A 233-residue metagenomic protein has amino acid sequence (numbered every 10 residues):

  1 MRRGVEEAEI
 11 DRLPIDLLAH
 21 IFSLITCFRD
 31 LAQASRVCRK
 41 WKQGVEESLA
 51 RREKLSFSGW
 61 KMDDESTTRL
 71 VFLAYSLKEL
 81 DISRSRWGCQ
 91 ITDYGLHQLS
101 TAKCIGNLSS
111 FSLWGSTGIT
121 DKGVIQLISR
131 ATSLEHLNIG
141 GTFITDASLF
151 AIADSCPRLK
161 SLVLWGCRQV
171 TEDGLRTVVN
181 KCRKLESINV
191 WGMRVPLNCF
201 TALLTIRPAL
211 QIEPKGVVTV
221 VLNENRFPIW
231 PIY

Functional and structural regions predicted by a protein language model:
M1-D93: N-terminal adaptor-interaction module of cullin-RING ubiquitin ligase components
M1-G4, L17, G44-V45, D64-E65 (+7 more regions): C-terminal capping region of solenoid repeat domains
F22, T26-R29, S100, I128-A131: Intrinsically disordered, low-complexity regulatory regions of eukaryotic transcription factors
I25, G59, R84, G115 (+3 more regions): Residues that line or immediately flank small-molecule/substrate-binding pockets and catalytic motifs
R51, S76, C104-N107, S133 (+2 more regions): Short loop/turn motifs at secondary-structure junctions
L55, L80-S83, L108-L113, L134-I139 (+3 more regions): Conserved hydrophobic beta-strand positions in leucine-rich repeat
R86-G88, L99, W114: Acidic/polar low-complexity surface segments
